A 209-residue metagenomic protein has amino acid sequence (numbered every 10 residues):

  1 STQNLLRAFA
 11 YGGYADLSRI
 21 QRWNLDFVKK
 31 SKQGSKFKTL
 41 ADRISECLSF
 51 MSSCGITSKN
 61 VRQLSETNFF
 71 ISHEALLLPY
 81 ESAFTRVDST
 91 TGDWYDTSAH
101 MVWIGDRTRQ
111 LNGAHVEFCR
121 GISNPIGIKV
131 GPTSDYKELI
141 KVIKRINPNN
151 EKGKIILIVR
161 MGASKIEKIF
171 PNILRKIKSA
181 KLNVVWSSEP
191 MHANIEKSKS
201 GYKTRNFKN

Functional and structural regions predicted by a protein language model:
S1-A163, K203-R205, N209: Active-site-facing alpha/beta catalytic cores
K154-V159, A163-W186, H192-N209: Non-transmembrane, aqueous-exposed alpha-helical and coiled segments at domain scale
